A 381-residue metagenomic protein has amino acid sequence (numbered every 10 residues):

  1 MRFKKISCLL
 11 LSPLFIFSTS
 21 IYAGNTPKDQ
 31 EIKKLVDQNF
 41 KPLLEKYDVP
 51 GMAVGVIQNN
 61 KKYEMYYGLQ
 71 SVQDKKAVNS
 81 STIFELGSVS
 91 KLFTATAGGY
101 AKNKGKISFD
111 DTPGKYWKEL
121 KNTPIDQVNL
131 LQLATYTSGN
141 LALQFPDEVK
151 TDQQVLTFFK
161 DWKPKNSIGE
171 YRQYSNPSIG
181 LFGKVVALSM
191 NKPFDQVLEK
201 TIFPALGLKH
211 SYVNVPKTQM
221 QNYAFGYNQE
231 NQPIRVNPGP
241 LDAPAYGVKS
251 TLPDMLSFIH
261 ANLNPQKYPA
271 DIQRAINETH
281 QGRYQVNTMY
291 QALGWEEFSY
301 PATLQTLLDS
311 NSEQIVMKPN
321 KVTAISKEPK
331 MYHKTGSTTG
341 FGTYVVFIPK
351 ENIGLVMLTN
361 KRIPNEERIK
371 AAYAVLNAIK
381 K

Functional and structural regions predicted by a protein language model:
M1-L10: Bacterial N-terminal signal peptides that target proteins for export
L10-S18: Bacterial N-terminal signal peptides
A23-M65, A187-M190, Q196-K200, P204 (+1 more regions): Catalytic loop of the DD-peptidase/beta-lactamase superfamily, centered on the K-T-G motif and neighboring
P27-K34, F84-L92, I107, P124-V128 (+5 more regions): Soluble non-cytosolic domains of exported or imported proteins
D29-F84, K106-D111, K115, N122 (+2 more regions): Short, conserved catalytic-motif segment at the N-terminal edge
V54, N60-K62, T82-D110, I179-A187 (+1 more regions): Active-site SXXK
Q73, Q153-K165, G226-P240, V322-P329: The feature captures the short pre-catalytic strand/loop hairpin that immediately precedes and shapes the active-site
E85-V89, A101-F145, D161, L188-N231 (+1 more regions): Active-site helix/loop module of the DD-peptidase/beta-lactamase fold, centered on the serine-lysine SxxK catalytic
